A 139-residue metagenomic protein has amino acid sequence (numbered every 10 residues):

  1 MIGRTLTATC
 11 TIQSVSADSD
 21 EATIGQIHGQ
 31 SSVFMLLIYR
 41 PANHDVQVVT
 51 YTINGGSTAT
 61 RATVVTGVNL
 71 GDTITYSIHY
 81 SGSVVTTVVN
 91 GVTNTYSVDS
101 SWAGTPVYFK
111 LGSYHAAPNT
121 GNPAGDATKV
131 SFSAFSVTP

Functional and structural regions predicted by a protein language model:
M1-V46, T138: Secretory/extracellular carbohydrate-interaction modules and structurally similar beta-sandwich "look-alikes"
G3-T7, A17-E21, G67, V98-P139: Ligand-recognition surfaces built from glycine- and aromatic
A8, D72-Y80, V85-T87: Short tryptophan-centered beta-strand motifs in secreted/extracellular beta-sheet-rich domains of glycan-recognition
Q30-L36, N54-T60, T95, A116-D126: Short, surface-exposed beta-strand/loop "edge" segments at domain boundaries and coil↔beta transitions
V48-T50, T87: Short hydrophobic/aromatic-rich beta-strand segments that constitute the beta-sheet cores of beta-sandwich/beta-barrel
T50-T75: Short, aromatic/His-centered strand-loop micro-motif at the edge of beta-sheets
V88-V92: Short strand-turn-strand beta-turns centered on an Asx-Gly dipeptide
